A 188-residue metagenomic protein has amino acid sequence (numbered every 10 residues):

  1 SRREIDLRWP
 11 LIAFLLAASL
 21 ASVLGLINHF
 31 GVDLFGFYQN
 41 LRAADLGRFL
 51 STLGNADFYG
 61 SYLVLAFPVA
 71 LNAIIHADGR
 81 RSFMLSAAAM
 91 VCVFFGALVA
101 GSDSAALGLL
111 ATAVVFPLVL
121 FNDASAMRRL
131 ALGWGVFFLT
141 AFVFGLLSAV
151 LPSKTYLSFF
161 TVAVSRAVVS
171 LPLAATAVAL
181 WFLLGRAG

Functional and structural regions predicted by a protein language model:
S1, I5-G188: Alpha-helical transmembrane segments of multi-pass inner-membrane proteins
